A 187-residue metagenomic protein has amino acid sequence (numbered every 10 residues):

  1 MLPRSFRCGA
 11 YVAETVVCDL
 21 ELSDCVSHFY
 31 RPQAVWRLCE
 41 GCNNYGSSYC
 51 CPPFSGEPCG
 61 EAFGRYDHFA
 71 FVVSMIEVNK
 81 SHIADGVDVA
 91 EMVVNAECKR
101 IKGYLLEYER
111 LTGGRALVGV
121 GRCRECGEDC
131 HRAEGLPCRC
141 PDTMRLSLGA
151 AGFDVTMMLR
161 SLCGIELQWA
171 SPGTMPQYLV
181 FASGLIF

Functional and structural regions predicted by a protein language model:
P3-F187: Catalytic cores of enzyme domains
